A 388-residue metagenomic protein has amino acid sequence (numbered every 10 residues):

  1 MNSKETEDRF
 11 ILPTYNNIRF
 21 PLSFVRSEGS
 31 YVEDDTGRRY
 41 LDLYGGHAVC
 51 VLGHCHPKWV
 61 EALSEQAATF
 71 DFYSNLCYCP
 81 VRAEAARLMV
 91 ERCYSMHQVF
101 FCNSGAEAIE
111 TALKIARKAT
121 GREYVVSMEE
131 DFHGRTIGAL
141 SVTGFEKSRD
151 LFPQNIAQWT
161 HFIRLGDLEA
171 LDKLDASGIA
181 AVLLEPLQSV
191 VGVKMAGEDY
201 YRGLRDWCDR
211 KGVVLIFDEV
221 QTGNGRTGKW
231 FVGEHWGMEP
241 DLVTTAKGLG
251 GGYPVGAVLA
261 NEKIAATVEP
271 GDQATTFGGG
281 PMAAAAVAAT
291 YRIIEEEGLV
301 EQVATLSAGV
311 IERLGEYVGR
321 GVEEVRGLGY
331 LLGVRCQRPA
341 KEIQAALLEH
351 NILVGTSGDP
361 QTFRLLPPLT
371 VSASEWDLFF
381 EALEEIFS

Functional and structural regions predicted by a protein language model:
M1-S388: Conserved N-terminal phosphate-binding loop of PLP-dependent enzymes in the Aspartate aminotransferase
